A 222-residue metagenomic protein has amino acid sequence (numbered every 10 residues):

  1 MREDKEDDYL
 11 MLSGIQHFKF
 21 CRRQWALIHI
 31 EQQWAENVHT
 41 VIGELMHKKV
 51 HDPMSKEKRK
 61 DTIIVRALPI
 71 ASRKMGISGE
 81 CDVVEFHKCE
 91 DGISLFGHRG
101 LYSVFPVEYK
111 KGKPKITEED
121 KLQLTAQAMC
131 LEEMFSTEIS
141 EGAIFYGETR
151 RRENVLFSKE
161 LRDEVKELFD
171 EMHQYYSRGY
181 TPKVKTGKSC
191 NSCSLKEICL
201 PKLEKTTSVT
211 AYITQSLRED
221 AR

Functional and structural regions predicted by a protein language model:
M1-P106, T206, I213-R222: Metal-dependent nuclease catalytic cores that hydrolyze phosphodiester bonds in DNA/RNA, characterized by
L10-I15, E119, T181-K188: Structural motif
C21, T181-R222: Cysteine-cluster motifs in flexible loop/terminal segments that predominantly coordinate metals
V38-L45, K49-M54, C130, R151-S158 (+2 more regions): Short amphipathic alpha-helical patches
K48-K49, E57-R59, F135-G142, H173-Y176 (+2 more regions): Short C-terminal domain-edge/linker segments immediately following a structured domain
G79, E85-G179, N191, E197: Nucleic-acid nuclease catalytic cores
